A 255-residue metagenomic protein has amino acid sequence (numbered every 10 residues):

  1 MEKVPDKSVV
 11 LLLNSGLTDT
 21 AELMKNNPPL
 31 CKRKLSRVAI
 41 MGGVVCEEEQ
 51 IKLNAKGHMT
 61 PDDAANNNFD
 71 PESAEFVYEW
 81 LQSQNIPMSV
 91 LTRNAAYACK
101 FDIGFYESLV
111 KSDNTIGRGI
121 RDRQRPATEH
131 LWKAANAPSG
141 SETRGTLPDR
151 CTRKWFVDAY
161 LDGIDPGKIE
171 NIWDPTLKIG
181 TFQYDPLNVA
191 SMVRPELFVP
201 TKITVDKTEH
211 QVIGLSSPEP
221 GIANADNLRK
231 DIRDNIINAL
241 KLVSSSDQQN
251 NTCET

Functional and structural regions predicted by a protein language model:
M1-T255: N-terminal acidic, glycine/proline-rich low-complexity segments
